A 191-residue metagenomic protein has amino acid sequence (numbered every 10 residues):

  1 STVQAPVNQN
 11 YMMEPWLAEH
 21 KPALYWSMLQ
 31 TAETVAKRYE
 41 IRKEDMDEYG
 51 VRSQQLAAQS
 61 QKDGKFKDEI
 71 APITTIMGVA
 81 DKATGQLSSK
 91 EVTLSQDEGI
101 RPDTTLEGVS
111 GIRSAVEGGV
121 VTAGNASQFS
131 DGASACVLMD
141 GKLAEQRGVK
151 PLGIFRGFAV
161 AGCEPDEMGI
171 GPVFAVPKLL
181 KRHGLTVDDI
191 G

Functional and structural regions predicted by a protein language model:
S1, D45-R52, I70-T74, V149-V160 (+1 more regions): Beta-strand segments within the central parallel beta-sheet cores of soluble alpha/beta enzyme folds
S1-M12, I70-L94, D166-E167, V187-G191: Conserved beta-ketoacyl condensing-enzyme motif
S1-Y39: Flexible glycine-/small-residue-enriched beta->alpha junction loops that bind anionic phosphate/pyrophosphate groups
H20-S27, K37-E40, E44-G50, G118-S134 (+1 more regions): Active-site pocket-shaping loop/turn-to-helix segments
A23, S27-Q30, T104-E107, G111 (+1 more regions): Generic alpha-helical secondary structure signal
Q30-T34, R38, R52-Q59, G108-G111 (+1 more regions): Alpha-helical scaffold segments in soluble metabolic enzymes
K37, Q61-K62, E145, K181 (+1 more regions): Short polybasic/polar patches that bind polyanions
D45-Q146: N-terminal extracellular/periplasmic Venus flytrap/periplasmic-binding protein-like
